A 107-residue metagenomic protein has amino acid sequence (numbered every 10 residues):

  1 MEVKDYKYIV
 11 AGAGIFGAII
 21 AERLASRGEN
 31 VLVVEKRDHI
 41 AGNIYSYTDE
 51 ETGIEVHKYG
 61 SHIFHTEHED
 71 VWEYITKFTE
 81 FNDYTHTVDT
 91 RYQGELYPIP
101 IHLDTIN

Functional and structural regions predicted by a protein language model:
E2-F16, L32: Beta1/beta-strand and adjacent pyrophosphate-binding region of the FAD-binding site in flavoprotein oxidoreductases
K7, D49-T52: A short alpha-helix capping/helix-coil boundary motif
Y8-V10, R37-D38, V56, T90: Short glycine- and Lys/Arg-enriched binding-loop motifs that mark or flank ligand-binding interfaces
A11-A13, V34-K36, F64-E67: Short His-Asn-centered micro-motif
F16-G17, I40: Hydrophobic/small residue at the entry helix of a nucleotide-binding pocket
E22-E50: Glycine-rich FAD pyrophosphate-binding loop
T52-N107: Dinucleotide-binding Rossmann-like beta1-alpha1 core, especially the glycine-rich loop that anchors the ADP
